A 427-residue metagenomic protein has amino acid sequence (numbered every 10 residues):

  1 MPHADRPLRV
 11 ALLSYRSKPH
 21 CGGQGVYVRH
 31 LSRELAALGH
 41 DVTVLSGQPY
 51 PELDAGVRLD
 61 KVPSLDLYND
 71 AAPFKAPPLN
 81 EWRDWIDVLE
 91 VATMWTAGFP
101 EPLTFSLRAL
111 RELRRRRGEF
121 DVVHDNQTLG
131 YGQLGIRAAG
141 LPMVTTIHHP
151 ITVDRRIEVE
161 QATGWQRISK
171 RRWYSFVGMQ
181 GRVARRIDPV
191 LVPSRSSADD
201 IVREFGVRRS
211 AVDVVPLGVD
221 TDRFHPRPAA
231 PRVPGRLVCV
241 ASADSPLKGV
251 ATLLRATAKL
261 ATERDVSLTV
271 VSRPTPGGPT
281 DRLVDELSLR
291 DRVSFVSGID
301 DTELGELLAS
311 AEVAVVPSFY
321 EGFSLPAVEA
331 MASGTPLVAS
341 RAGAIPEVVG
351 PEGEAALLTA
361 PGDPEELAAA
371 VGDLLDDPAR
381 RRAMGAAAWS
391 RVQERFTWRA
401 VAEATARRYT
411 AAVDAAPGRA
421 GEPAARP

Functional and structural regions predicted by a protein language model:
Y50, V240, V266-R282: Glycosyltransferase donor-sugar binding loop
A72-A97, R137-G181: Acceptor-binding helix/loop patch of EC 2.4 sugar-transfer enzymes, predominantly nucleotide-sugar-dependent
S196, G218: Carbohydrate-associated surface elements
P228-K248, L254-T257, T269: Conserved donor-binding/catalytic core segment of Leloir-type glycosyltransferases
T280-T302: Nucleotide-activated donor-binding/catalytic signature segment of Leloir-type glycosyltransferases, i.e., the conserved
F319: Aromatic "clamp/platform" in nucleotide-sugar-dependent glycosyltransferases that forms part of the donor/acceptor
P336-A339: Short hydrophobic beta-strand element within catalytic cores of glycosyltransferases and related nucleotide-activated
P351-E352, A356-P364, D373-P378: Conserved acidic donor-binding segment of nucleotide-sugar-dependent glycosyltransferases
